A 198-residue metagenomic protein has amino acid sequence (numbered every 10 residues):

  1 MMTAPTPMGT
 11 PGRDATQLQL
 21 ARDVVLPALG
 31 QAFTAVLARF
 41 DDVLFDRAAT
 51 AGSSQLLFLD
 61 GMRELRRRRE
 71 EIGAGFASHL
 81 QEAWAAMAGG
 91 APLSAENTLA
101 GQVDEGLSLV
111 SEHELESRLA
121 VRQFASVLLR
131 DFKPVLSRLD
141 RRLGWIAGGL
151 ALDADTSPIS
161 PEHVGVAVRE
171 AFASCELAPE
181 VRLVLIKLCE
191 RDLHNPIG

Functional and structural regions predicted by a protein language model:
M1-G198: Terminal low-complexity "docking" segments
